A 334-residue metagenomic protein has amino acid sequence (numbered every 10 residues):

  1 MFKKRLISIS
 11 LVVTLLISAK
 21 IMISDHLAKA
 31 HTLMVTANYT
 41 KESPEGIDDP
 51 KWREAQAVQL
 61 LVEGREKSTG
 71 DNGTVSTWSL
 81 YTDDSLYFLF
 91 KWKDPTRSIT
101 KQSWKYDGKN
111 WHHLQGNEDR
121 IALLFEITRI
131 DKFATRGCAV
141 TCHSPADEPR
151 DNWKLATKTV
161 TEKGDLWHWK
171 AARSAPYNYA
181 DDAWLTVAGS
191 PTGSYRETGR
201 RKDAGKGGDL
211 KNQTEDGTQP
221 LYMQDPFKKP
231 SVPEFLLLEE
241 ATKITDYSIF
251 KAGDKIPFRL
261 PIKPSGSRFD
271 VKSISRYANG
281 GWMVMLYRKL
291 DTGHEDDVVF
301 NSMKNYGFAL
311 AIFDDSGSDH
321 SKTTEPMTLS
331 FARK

Functional and structural regions predicted by a protein language model:
M1-I9: N-terminal Sec-pathway targeting helices
S10-S18: Bacterial N-terminal signal peptides
I23-D49, W104-K251, A278, G293-K334: Acidic/polar low-complexity flexible segments
V75-W78, V271-Y277: Beta-strand-rich interaction surfaces with strong enrichment in secreted/lumenal proteins
S79-L80, K91, S302, A309: Mature extracytoplasmic or organellar-lumen-exposed domains after removal of signal/transit peptides
Y81-D83, W92-D94, L290-T292, I312-D314: Beta-strand elements of well-folded, non-transmembrane domains
S85-W92, W282-R288: Short, well-ordered beta-strand segments enriched in hydrophobic/aromatic residues
T245-S275: A mid-sequence, solvent-exposed acidic-amphipathic segment
